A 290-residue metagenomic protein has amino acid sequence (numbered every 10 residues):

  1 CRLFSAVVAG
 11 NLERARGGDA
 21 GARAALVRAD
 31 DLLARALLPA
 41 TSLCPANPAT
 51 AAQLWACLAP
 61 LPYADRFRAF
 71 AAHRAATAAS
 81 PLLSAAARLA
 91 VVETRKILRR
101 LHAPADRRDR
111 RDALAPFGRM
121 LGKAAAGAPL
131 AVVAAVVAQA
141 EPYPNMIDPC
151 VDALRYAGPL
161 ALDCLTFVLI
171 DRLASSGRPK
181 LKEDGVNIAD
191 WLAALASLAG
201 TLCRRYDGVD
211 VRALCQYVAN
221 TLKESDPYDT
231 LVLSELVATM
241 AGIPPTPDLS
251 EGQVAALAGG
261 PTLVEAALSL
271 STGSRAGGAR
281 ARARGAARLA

Functional and structural regions predicted by a protein language model:
C1-A290: Eukaryotic alpha-helical solenoid repeat scaffolds
